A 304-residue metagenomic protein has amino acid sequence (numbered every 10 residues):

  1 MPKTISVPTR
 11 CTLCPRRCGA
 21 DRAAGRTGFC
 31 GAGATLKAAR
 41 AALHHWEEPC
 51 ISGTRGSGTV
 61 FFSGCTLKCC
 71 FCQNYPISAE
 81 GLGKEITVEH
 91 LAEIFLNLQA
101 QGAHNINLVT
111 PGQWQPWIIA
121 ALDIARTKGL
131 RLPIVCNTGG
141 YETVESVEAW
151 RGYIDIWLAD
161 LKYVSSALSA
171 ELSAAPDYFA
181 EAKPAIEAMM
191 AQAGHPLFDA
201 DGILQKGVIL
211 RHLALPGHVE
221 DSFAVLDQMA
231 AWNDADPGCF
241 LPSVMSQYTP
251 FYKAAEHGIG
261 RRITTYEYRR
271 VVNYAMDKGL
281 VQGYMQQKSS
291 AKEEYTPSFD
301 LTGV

Functional and structural regions predicted by a protein language model:
M1-T27, H195-V304: Auxiliary Fe-S-binding modules of radical SAM enzymes
M1-T66, C70, N74-A79, F299-L301: N-terminal [4Fe-4S]-dependent radical SAM core
A38-T59, E93-P111, G283-M285: Short Fe-S-cluster ligation motifs
S63, K68-Q101: Glycine-rich active-site/cofactor-binding loop and its immediate structural neighborhood
A79-L82, L108, V135, G283-Q286: Residue-level detector of family-conserved "landmark" positions at structurally sensitive sites
K84-V88, A175, F179, R261-T265: Flexible, glycine- and charge-enriched loops at secondary-structure boundaries
T87, Q113-W114, S290-A291: Positions that flank functional sites
E93-H257: Conserved AdoMet/S-adenosylmethionine-binding subsite of the radical SAM
